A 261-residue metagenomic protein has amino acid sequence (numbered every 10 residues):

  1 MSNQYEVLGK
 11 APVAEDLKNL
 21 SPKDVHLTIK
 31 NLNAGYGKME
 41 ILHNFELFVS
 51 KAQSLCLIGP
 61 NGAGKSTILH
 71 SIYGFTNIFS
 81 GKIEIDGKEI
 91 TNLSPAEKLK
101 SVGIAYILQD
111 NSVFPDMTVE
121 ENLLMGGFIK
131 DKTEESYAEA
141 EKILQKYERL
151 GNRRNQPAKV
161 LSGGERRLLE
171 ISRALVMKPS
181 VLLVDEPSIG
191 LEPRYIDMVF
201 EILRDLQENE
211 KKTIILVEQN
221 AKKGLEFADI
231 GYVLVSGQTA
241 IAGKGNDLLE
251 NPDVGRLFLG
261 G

Functional and structural regions predicted by a protein language model:
G37, M117-A138, K146-E148, G243 (+1 more regions): ABC-type ATPase nucleotide-binding domains, specifically the catalytic core motifs of the NBD
I58-P60: The feature captures the beta-strand-to-loop junction immediately N-terminal to the Walker
Y73: Helix-to-loop junction immediately C-terminal to a conserved catalytic motif
N77, E89-A105, D110, T133-E134 (+2 more regions): ABC ATPase NBD coupling module
G81-I90, K100-S101, E135-A140, Q145 (+1 more regions): Conserved ABC transporter NBD signature motif
P157-L161: Conserved ABC ATPase signature
A174-L175: ABC ATPase C-loop
L182-E186: Catalytic Walker B motif of ABC-type/P-loop ATPase nucleotide-binding domains
